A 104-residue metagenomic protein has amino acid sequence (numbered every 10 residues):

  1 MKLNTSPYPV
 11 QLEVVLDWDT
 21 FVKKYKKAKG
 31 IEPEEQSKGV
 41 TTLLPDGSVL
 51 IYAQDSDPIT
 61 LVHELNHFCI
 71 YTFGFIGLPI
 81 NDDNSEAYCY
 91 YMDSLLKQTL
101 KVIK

Functional and structural regions predicted by a protein language model:
M1-N4, D17-G47: Catalytic zinc-binding patch centered on the HExxH motif and its immediate surroundings that defines zinc-dependent
V10-L12: Surface-exposed, interaction-prone regions used to assemble/regulate multi-protein complexes
P45-L61: Short pre-active-site segment immediately N-terminal to the catalytic Zn-binding motif
I59-Y71: Active-site recognition of the HExxH zinc-binding catalytic motif
Y71-P79: Substrate-binding clefts and substrate-entry loops adjacent to catalytic sites of polymer-processing enzymes acting on
P79-K104: Post-HExxH zinc-binding segment in Zn-dependent metallohydrolases
